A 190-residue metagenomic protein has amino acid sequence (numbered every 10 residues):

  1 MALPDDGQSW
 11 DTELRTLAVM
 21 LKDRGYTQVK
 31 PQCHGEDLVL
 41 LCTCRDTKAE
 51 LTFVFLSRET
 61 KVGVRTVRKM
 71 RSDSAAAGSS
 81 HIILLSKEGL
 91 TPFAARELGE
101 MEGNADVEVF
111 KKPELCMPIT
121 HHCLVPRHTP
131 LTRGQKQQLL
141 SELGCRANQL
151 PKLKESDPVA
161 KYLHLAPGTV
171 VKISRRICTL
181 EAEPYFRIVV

Functional and structural regions predicted by a protein language model:
M1-S79, P92-M101, A105-I119, V125 (+1 more regions): Helix-rich terminal scaffold detector
S79-E88: Acidic beta-strand-to-loop metal/phosphate-binding motif
C145-D157: Short, structured beta-strand/loop micro-motifs enriched in basic residues and often containing a Trp
R175-R176: Short, surface-exposed secondary-structure boundary micro-motifs
E181-V190: Short, compositionally biased
